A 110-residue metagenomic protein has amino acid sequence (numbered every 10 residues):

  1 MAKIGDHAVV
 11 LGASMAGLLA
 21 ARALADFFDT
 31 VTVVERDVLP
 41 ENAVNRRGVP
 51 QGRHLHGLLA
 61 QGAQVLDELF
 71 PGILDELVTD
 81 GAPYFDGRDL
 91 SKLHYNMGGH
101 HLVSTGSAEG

Functional and structural regions predicted by a protein language model:
M1-A2, G99: Short boundary motifs at domain starts and secondary-structure transition points
A2-V38: N-terminal Rossmann-like FAD-binding beta1-loop-alpha1 element of flavoenzymes
G5-D6, R47-V49, S107-E109: A short, structure-level motif marking secondary-structure boundaries and short turns
G12, A16, P50, H54 (+1 more regions): Conserved aromatic-histidine-acidic binding/catalytic patches
A23, F27, N42-Y95: N-terminal FAD cofactor-binding segment of flavoenzymes
V33-E41, Y95-H100: Short, compositionally biased low-complexity segments
A43-V44, L102-S107: A short, surface-exposed helix-loop junction/capping segment
G57-L58, T105-G110: Short beta-strand to alpha-helix junction loop
